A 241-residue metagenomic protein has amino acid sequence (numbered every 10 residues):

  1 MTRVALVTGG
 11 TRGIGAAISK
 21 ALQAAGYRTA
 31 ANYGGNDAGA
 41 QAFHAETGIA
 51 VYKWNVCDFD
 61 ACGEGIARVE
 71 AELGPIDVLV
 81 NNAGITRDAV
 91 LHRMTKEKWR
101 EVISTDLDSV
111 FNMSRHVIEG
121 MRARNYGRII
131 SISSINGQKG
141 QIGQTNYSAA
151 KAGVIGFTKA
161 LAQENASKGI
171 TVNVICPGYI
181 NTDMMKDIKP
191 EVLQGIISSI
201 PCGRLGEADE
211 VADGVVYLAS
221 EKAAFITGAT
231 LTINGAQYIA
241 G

Functional and structural regions predicted by a protein language model:
T11-R12: Conserved glycine-rich cofactor-binding loop
V90-L91, K98-I103, M185, I196: Substrate-binding pocket helix/loop in short-chain dehydrogenase/reductase
S114, A150, T158: Active-site helix of classical SDR
E119, Q163-S167, A224: Alpha-helical segment proximal to the catalytic Tyr-Lys
S134: Residue(s) in the substrate-gating loop at a strand-loop-helix junction that position the organic substrate next
K139-I142, V216, T227-G241: Short C-terminal tail/terminal secondary-structure segment of NAD(P)H-dependent dehydrogenase/reductase domains
I200-V211: A conserved structural motif in NAD(P)-dependent oxidoreductases
